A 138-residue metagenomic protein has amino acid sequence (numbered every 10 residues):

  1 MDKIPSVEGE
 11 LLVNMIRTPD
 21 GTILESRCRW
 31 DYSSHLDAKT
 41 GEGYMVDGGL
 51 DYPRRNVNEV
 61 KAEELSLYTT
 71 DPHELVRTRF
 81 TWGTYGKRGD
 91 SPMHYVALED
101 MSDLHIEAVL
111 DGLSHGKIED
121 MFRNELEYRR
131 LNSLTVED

Functional and structural regions predicted by a protein language model:
M1-E74: N-terminal accessory interaction module
T81-M121: Amphipathic alpha-helical packing elements
G116-D138: Charge-dense polyanion-binding interfaces
